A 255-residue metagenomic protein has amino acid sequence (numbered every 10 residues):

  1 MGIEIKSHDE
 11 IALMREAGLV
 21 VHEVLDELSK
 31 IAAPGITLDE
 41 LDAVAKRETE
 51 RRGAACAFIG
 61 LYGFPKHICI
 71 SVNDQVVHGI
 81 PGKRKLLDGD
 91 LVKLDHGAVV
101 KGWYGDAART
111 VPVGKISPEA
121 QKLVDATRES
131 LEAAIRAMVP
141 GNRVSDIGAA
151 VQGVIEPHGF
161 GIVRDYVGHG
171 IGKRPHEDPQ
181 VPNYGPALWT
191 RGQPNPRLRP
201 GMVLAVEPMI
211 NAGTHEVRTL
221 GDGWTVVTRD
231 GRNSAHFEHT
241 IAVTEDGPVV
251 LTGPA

Functional and structural regions predicted by a protein language model:
M1-A255: Active-site neighborhoods and metal-handling regions in enzymes and metal-associated proteins
